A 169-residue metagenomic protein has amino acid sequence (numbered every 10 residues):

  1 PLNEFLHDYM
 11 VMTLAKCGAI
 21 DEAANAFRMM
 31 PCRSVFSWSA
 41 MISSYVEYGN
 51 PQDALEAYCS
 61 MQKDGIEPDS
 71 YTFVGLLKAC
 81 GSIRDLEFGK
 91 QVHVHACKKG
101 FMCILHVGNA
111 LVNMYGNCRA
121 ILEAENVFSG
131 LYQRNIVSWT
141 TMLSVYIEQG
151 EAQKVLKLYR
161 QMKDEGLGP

Functional and structural regions predicted by a protein language model:
N3, H7-D8, M12, A23 (+13 more regions): Pentatricopeptide repeat
A26-M30, M61, V127-L131, M162: Canonical positions in the second alpha-helix
R160-P169: Short, intrinsically disordered, charge-balanced linker/junction segments flanking boundaries in proteins
